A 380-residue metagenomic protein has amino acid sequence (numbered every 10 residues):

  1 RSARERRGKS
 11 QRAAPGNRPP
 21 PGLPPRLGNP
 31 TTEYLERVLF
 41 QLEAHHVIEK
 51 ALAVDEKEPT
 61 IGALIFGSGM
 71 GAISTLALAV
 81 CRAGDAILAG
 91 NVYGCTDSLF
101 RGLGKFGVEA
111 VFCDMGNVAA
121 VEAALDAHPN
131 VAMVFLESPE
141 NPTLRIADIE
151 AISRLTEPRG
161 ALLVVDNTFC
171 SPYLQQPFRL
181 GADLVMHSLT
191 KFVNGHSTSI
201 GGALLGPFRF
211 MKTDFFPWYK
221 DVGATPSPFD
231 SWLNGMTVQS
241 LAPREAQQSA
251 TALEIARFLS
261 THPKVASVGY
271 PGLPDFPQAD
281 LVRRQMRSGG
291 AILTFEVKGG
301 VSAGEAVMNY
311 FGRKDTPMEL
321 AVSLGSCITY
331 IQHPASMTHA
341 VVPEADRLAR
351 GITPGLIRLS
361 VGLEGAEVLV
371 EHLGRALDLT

Functional and structural regions predicted by a protein language model:
R1-P19, F210-F215, M318-A340: Mobile, glycine-enriched helix-loop/loop "lid" segments at the mouths of ligand-binding/catalytic clefts that gate
S2-A3, G206-F210, V297-G300: Short loop segments at secondary-structure junctions
A3-G71, T75, C95-L103: Conserved N-terminal alpha-helix of the aminotransferase class I/II PLP-enzyme fold
L42, T237, E296-G300: A structural micro-motif recognizing beta-strand termini and the immediately following turn/loop segments
H45-D55, D85, G94, G102 (+4 more regions): PLP-dependent enzyme catalytic core of the Aspartate aminotransferase-like
E49-K264, G269: Conserved PLP-enzyme active-site core in the AAT-like
L155, E254, F258-H262, A306 (+2 more regions): Generic non-transmembrane alpha-helical segments
S267-I357, V361: Conserved C-terminal alpha-helix-loop-beta "cap" of PLP-dependent enzymes that closes/shapes the active-site mouth
